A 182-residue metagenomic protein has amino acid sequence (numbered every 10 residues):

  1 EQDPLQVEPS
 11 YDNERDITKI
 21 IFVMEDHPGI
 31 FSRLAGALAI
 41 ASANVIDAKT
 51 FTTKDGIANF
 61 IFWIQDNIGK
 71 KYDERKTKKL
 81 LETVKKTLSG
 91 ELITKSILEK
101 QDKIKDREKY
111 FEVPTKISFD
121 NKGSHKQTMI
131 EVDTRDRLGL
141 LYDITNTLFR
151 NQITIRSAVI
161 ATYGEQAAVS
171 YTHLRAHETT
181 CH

Functional and structural regions predicted by a protein language model:
E1-N44, D106-A158, A168: C-terminal accessory/binding modules appended to enzymatic or scaffolding proteins
Q2-P4, A43-D47, K71, S89-I97 (+1 more regions): Intrinsically disordered or highly flexible coil/loop and linker segments, enriched in small and charged/polar residues
D16, G56-F60, E165-A168: A short, glycine/Asx- and small/polar-enriched loop/turn that sits immediately N-terminal to a beta-strand
P28-S32, V45-A48, G56-I61, I68-Y72 (+1 more regions): A cross-kingdom feature marking solvent-exposed beta-strand/loop segments within repeated, beta-rich binding/scaffold
F51-K54, I160-Q166: Short, well-ordered alpha-helical segments that carry or flank key catalytic/ligand-binding motifs at enzyme/regulatory
I61-P114: C-terminal, non-catalytic macromolecule-binding modules
T172-T179: Conserved small/polar residues in nucleotide/adenosyl-binding loops
